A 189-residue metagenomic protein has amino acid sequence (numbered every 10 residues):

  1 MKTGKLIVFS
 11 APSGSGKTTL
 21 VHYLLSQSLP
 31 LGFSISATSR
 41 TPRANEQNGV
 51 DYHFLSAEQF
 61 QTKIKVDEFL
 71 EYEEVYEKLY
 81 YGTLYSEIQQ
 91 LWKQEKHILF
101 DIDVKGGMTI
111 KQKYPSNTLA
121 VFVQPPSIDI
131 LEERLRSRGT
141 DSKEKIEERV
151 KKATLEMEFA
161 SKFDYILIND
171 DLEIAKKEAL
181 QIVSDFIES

Functional and structural regions predicted by a protein language model:
K2-I7: Pre-Walker A (Motif I) flank of P-loop NTPase domains
S10-P12: P-loop (Walker A) phosphate-binding loop of NTP-binding proteins
S15: ATP-binding Walker
T18: Walker A/P-loop
S26-S34: Post-Walker A helix-loop "phosphate-sensing" segment adjacent to the P-loop in P-loop NTPases
T38-I98, K105-M108: ATP-dependent small-molecule kinase phosphotransfer cores that center on conserved nucleotide phosphate-binding segments
I98-D103, K113-S137: Conserved phosphate-donor/acceptor-positioning beta-strand/loop module used by diverse small-molecule
S137-D141, L155-S189: NTP-dependent small-molecule kinase module
